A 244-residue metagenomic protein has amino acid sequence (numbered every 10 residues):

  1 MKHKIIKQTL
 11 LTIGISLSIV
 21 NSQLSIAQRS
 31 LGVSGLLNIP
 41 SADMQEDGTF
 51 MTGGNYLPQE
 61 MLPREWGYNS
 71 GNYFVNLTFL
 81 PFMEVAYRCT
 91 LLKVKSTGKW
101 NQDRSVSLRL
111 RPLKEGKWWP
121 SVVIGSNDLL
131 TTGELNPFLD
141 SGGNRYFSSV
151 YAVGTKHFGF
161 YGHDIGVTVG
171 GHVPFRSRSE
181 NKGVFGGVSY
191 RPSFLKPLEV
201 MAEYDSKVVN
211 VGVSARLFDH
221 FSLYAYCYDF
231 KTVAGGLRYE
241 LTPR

Functional and structural regions predicted by a protein language model:
M1-V33, R244: Cleavable N-terminal export/targeting peptides
I26-V150, T155-H163, V173, P192-L198 (+3 more regions): Transmembrane beta-barrel domains of Gram-negative outer membranes and organellar outer membranes
V106-L110, G186-V188, D229-R244: Outer-membrane beta-barrel "beta-signal"
D164-E199, E203: A mid-sequence, solvent-exposed acidic-amphipathic segment
E180, R191, E203-D205, S214-R216 (+1 more regions): Low-complexity, polar/charged sequence tracts that form flexible coils or short amphipathic helices and often embed
